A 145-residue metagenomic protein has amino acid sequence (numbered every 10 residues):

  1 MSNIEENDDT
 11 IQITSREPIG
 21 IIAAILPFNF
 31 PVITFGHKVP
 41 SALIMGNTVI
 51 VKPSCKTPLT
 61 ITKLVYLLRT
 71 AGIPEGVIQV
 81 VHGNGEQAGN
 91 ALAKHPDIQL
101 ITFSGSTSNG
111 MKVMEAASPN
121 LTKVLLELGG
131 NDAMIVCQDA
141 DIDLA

Functional and structural regions predicted by a protein language model:
M1-F35, V39, I73, I78: N-terminal Rossmann NAD(P)-binding subdomain characteristic of aldehyde/semialdehyde dehydrogenases
R16, I21, T70-A145: Conserved NAD(P)+-binding/catalytic subdomain of aldehyde/semialdehyde dehydrogenases
R16, I33-G36, P58, T62 (+1 more regions): Glycine-rich phosphate-binding loop at the start of an alpha helix
F28, G36-H37, V51, L126 (+1 more regions): Residue-level micro-sites within transmembrane alpha helices that shape and flank functional polar/acidic positions
F28-F30, N47, Q138-D139: Short, conserved catalytic or interaction motifs in soluble domains
N29-F30, C55, Q79, S104: Residue-level marker of alpha-helix boundaries and capping positions
F35-G89: PLP-dependent aminotransferase-like
